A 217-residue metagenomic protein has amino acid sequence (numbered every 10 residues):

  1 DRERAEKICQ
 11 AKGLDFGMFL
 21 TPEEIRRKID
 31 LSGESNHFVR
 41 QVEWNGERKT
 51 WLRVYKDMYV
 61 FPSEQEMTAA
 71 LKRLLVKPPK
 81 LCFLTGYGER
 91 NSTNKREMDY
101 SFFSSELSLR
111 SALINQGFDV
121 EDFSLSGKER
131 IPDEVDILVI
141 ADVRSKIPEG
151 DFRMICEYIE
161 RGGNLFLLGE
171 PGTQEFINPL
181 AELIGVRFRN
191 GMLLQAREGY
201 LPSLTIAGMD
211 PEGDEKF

Functional and structural regions predicted by a protein language model:
D1-F217: Short, surface-exposed patches at the edges or C-terminal ends of soluble domains, predominantly
